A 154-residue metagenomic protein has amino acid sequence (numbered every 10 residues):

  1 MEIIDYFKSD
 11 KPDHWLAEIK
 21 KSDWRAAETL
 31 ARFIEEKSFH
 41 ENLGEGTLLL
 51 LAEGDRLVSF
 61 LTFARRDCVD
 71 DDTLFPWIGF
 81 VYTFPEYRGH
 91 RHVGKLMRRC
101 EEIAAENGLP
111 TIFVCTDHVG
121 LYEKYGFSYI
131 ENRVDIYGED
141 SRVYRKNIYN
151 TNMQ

Functional and structural regions predicted by a protein language model:
M1-S38, N150-Q154: Short amphipathic alpha-helix that is part of the acyltransferase structural core
F39-G44: Short loop/turn motifs at secondary-structure junctions and domain boundaries
G46, E139-Y144: Short hydrophobic/aromatic beta-strand or adjacent loop that forms the aromatic wall/cage of a ligand/substrate-binding
L48-L50, R56-R66, W77, Y82: Conserved beta-strand in the GNAT
A52-G54, K146-N147: Active-site beta-strand termini and strand-to-loop segments that position acidic
D67, D71-F75, F80, H90-H92: Helix-adjacent hinge/juxtasegments
Y87, R91-R99: Conserved acetyl-CoA pyrophosphate-binding loop and the N-cap/start of the following alpha-helix in GNAT-like
E106, P110, T116-D140: Conserved active-site alpha-helix within GNAT-family acetyltransferase domains
